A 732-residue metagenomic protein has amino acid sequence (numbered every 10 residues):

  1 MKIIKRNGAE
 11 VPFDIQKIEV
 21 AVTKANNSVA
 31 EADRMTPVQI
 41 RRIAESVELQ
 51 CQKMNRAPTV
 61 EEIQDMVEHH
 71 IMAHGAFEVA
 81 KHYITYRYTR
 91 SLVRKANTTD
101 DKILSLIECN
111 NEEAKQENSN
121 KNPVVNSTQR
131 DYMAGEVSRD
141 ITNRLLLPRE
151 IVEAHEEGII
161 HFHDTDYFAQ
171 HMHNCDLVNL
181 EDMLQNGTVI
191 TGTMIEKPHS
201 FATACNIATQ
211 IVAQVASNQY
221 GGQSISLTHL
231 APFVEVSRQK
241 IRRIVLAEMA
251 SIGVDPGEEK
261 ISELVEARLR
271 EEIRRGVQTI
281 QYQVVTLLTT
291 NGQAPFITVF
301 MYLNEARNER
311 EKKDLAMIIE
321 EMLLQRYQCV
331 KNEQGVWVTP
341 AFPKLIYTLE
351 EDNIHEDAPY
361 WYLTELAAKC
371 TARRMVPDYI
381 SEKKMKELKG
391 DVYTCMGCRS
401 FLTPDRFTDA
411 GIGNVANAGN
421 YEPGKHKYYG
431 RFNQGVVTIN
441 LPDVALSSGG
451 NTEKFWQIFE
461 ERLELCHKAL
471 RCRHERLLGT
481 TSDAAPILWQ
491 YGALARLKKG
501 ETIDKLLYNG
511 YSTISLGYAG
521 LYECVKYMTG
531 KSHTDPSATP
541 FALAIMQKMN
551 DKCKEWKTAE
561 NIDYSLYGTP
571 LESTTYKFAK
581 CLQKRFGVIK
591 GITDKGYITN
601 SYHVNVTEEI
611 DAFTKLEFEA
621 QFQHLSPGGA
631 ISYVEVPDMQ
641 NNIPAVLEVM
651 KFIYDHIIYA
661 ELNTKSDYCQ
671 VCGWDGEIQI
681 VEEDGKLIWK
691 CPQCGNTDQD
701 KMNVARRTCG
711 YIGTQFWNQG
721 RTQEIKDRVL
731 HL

Functional and structural regions predicted by a protein language model:
M1-C109, K726-H731: Charged, amphipathic alpha-helical regulatory modules used for macromolecular assembly or allosteric control
D14, V681, K686, T708-Y711: Conformational switch/transducer regions in large eukaryotic molecular machines and scaffolds
I15-E19, G75-E78, R307-L315, T529-S532 (+2 more regions): Short amphipathic alpha-helical segments with coiled-coil-like heptad repeat character
T89-V93, T99-G510, K531, D535-T697 (+1 more regions): Conserved catalytic cores of very large enzyme subunits
I273-V277, Q281, K526-Y527, R721-D727: Metallocofactor- and cofactor-centric catalytic cores in central/energy metabolism, strongly enriched
I514-Y527, Q547, R707: Contiguous, well-ordered alpha-helical segments that form the cores/surfaces of helical PPI scaffolds
Q693-L732: Long insertion/accessory domains within large nucleic-acid-processing enzymes
